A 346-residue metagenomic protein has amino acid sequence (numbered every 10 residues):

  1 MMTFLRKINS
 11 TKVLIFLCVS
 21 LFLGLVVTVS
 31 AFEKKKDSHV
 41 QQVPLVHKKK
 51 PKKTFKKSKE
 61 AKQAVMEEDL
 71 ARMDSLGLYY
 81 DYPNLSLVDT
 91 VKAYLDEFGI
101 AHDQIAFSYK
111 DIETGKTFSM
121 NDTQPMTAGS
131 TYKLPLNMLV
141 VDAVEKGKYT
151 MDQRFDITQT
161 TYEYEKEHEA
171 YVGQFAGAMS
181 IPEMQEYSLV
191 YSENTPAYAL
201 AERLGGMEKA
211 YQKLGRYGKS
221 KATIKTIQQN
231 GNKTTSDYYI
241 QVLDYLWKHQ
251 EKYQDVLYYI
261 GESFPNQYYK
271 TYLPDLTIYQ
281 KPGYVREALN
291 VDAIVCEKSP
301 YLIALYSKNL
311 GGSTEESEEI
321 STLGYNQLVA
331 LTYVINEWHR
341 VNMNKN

Functional and structural regions predicted by a protein language model:
M2-Y94, F98-G99, T117, E202 (+4 more regions): Structured C-terminal helix/loop/strand segments within mature extracytoplasmic catalytic/sensor domains
R72-V88, Q159, V172-K252: Active-site-adjacent helix/loop patches that line small-molecule binding or acyl-intermediate pockets
A101, V141-D152, G205-Q212, R216-A222 (+2 more regions): Bacterial peptidoglycan biogenesis and beta-lactam-recognition machinery
A101-P125: Short, conserved catalytic-motif segment at the N-terminal edge
A106-Y109, G129, Y187, K221-T223 (+2 more regions): Structural recognition of the beta-strand scaffold that forms the well-ordered cores of secreted hydrolase catalytic
D111-E113, Q124, S130-Y132, M138 (+3 more regions): A mature extracytoplasmic/lumenal domain signature
G115, T127-I157, I303: Active-site SXXK
K146-Q174, Y191: Short, glycine/proline-biased beta-turn/loop segments that scaffold the active-site neighborhood
